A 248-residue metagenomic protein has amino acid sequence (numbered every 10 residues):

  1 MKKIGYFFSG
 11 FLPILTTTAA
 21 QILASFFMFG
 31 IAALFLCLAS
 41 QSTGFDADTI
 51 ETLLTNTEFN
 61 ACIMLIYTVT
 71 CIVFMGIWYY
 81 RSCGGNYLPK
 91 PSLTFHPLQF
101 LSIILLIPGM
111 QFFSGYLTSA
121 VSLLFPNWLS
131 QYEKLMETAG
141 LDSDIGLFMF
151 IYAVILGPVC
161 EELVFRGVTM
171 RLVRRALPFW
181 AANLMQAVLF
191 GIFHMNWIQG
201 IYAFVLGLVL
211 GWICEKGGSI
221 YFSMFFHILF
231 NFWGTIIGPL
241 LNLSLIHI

Functional and structural regions predicted by a protein language model:
M1-S92, P97-F100, F232-I246: N-terminal, membrane-interfacial amphipathic/helix-forming hydrophobic leader that caps and precedes the first
F7, F11, L15, F100-L105 (+5 more regions): Hydrophobic alpha-helical transmembrane segments
I22, F26, A187, Q199-I246: Functionally important transmembrane alpha-helices
G44, L53-T57, Y87-V159, R171 (+1 more regions): Juxtamembrane helix-loop-helix connectors linking adjacent transmembrane helices in multi-pass membrane enzymes
I66-T70, L147, I151, I201-L208 (+1 more regions): Membrane-embedded alpha-helical segments of multi-pass membrane proteins, especially the transmembrane helices
V159, L163-V164, V168-T169, N196 (+2 more regions): Active-site His/Glu-centered metal-binding helix of metallohydrolases
C160-M185, W212-S219: Membrane-interface helix/loop boundary segments of multi-pass membrane proteins
F179-H194, I228: Small-polar-interrupted transmembrane alpha-helices in polytopic inner-membrane proteins
